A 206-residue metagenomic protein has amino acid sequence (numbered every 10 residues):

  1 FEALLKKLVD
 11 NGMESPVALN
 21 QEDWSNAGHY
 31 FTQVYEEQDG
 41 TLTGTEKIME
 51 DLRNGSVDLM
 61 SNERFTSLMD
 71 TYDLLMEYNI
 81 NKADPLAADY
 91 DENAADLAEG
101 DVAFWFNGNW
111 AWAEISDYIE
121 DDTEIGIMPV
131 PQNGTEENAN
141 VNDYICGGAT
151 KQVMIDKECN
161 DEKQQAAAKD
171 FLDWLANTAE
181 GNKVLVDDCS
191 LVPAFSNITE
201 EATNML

Functional and structural regions predicted by a protein language model:
E2-N54: Extracytoplasmic/periplasmic solute-binding protein
L5-K7, M49-L86: Glycine-centered hinge/linker elements that transmit conformational signals in sensory and ligand-binding systems
E37-S67, D117-Y118, Q132-Y144, E200: Short, solvent-exposed loop/beta-turn-alpha elements that line the ligand-binding surface or hinge of extracytoplasmic
Y78, D117-D188: Extracytoplasmic/periplasmic substrate-recognition and gating elements
A83-A98: Short helix-initiation/N-cap motifs at beta->coil->alpha
Y90, N107-W112, V130, A149-K151: Beta->alpha turn/N-cap motifs
A103-N107, G126: Paired acidic/hydrophobic, glycine-rich loop segments that form the ligand-binding mouth/hinge of periplasmic-binding
A179-K183, S196-L206: Extracellular/periplasmic bilobal clamshell ligand-binding domains
